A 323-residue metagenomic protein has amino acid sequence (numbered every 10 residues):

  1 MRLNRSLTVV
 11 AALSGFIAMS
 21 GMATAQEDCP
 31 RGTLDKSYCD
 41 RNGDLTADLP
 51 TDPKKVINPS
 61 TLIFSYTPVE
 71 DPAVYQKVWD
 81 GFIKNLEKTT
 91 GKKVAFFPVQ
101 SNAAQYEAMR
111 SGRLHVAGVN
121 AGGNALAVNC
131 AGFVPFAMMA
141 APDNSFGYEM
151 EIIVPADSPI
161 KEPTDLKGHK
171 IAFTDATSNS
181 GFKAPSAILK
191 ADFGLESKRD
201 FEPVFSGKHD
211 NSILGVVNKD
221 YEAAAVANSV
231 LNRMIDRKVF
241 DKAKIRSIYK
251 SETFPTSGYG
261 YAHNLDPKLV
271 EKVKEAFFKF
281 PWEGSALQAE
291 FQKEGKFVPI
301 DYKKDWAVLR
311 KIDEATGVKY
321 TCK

Functional and structural regions predicted by a protein language model:
R2, A23-A104, A289-K323: N-terminal hydrophobic or amphipathic helices and topogenic motifs
V10-A18: Bacterial N-terminal signal peptides
F64-E87, G122, S145-L214, S229: Bilobed "Venus flytrap"/periplasmic-binding protein-like clamshell domains and structurally analogous long
T67, P142-E151, V239-F277, Q292-I312: Periplasmic-binding protein-like
K93-Q100, K198-K208, R246-Y249: Short beta-strand-to-loop elements that line the ligand-binding cleft of bilobed periplasmic-binding protein-like
A103-A117, C130, T164, H209-S229: Short helices/loops that flank or line small-molecule/ion binding pockets
E107-D165: Acidic, polar ligand-binding/catalytic clefts
A121-G132, P185-A191, G215-N218, E222-K242: A ligand-binding cleft/hinge motif common to bilobed small-molecule-binding domains
